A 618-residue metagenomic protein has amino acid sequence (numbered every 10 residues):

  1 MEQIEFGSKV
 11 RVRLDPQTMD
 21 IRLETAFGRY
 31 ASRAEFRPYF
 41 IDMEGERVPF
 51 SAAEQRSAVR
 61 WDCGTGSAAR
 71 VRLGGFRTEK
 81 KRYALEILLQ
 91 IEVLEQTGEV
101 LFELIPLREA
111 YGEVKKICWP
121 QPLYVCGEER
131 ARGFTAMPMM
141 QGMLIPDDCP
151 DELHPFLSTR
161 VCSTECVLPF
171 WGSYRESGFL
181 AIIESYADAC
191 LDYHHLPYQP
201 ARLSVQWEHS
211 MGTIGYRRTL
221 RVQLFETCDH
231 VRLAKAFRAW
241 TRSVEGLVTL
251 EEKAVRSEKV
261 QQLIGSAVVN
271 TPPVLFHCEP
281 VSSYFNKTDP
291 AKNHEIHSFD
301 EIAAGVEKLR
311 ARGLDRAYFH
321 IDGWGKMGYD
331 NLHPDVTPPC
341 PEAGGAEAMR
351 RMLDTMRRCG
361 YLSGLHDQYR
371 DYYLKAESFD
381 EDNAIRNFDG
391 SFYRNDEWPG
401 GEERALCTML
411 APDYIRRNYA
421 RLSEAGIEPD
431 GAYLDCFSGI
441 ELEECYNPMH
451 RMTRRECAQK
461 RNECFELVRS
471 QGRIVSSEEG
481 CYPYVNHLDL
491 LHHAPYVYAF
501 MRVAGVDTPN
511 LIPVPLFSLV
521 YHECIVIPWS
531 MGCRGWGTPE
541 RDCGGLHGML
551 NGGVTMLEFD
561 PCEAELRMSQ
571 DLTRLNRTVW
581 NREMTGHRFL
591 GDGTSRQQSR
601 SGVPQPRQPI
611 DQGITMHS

Functional and structural regions predicted by a protein language model:
M1-S8, I41-S57, R394-D396, N510-V520 (+2 more regions): Generic detector of solvent-exposed, compositionally biased contiguous segments
E2-F319, W324, P341-A343, T355 (+5 more regions): Carbohydrate-recognition beta-sandwich/jelly-roll modules in extracellular/periplasmic carbohydrate-active proteins
L14-Q17, I21-T25, S177, A189 (+8 more regions): Active-site-proximal substrate-binding groove within the catalytic cores of carbohydrate-active enzymes
V125, T135-M140, E258, G323 (+9 more regions): Short, surface-exposed, charged/polar-biased interaction segments
R132-M139, D148-P150, M349-M352, N395-W398 (+2 more regions): Short C-terminal domain-edge/linker segments immediately following a structured domain
G265-A420, E424-A432, S438-H450: Aromatic-lined carbohydrate-binding/catalytic grooves of carbohydrate-active enzymes
